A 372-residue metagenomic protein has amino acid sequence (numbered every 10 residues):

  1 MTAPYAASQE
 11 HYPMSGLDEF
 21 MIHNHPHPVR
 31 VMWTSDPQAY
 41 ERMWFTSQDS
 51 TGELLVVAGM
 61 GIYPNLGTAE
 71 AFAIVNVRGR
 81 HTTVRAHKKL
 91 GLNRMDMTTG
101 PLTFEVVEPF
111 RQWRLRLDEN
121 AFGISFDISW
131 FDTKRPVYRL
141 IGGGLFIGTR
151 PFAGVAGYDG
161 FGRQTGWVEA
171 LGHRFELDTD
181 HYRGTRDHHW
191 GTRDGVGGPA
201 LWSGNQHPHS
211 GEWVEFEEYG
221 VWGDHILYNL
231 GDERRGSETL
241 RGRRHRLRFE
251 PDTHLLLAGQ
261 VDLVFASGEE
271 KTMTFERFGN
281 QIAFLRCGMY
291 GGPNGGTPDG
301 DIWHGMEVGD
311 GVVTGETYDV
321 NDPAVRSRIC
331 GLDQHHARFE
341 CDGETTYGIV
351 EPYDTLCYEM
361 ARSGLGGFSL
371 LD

Functional and structural regions predicted by a protein language model:
T2-D372: Structured soluble/peripheral alpha/beta segments that form catalytic or ligand/cofactor-binding pockets
